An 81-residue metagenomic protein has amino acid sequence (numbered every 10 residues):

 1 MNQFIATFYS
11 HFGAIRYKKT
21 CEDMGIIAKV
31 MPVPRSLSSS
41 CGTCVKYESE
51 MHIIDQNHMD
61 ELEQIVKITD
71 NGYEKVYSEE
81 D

Functional and structural regions predicted by a protein language model:
M1-T20: N-terminal first-folded block
Q3, G13, M24, A28-M31 (+2 more regions): Residue-level marker of intrinsically disordered, low-complexity segments enriched for small/polar residues
I5, E22, I26-Y47: Amphipathic, hydrophobic secondary-structure cores in small proteins
Y9, R16, M31-P34, S38 (+1 more regions): Generic, ordered loop/turn and secondary-structure boundary motif
S10-G13, Y47-I53: Helix N-cap motif at beta-to-alpha junctions
C21-E22, D60: Short, glycine/charged-enriched secondary-structure capping and boundary segments
S49-D81: C-terminal structural segments of small proteins and small subunits
